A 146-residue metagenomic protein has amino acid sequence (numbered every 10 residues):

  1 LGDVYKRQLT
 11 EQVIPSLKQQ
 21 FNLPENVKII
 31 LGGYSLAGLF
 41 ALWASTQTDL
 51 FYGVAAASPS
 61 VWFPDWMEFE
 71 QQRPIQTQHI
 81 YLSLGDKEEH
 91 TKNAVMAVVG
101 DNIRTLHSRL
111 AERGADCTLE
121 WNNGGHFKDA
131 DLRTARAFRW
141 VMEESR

Functional and structural regions predicted by a protein language model:
L1-Y5: Short, small-residue-biased leader/transition segments that mark boundaries at the very start of proteins
Q8-N26: Conserved acidic catalytic loop of the alpha/beta-hydrolase fold
G32-A37, A41: Gly/Ala-rich beta-loop-alpha elbow adjacent to hydrolase catalytic centers
W43-Q47: Active-site signature of alpha/beta-hydrolase-fold catalytic machinery across serine- and Asp/Cys-nucleophile hydrolases
L50-V61: A conserved short beta-strand
V61-D129: The feature captures the conserved acid-bearing segment of alpha/beta-hydrolase catalytic domains
T134-R146: Catalytic active-site module of serine/aspartate enzymes centered on a nucleophile-bearing elbow/loop
